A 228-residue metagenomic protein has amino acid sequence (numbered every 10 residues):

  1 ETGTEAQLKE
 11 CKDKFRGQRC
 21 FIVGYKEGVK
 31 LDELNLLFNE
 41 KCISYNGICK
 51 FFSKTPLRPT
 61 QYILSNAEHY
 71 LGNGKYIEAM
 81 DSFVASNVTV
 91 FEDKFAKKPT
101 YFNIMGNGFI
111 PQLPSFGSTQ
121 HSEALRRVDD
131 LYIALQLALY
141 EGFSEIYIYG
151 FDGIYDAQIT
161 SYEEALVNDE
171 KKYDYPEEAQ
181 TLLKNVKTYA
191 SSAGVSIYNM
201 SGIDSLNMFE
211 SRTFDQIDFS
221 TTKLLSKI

Functional and structural regions predicted by a protein language model:
E1-I228: Metal-ion/cofactor- or nucleotide/acyl-coenzyme-handling active-site neighborhoods
